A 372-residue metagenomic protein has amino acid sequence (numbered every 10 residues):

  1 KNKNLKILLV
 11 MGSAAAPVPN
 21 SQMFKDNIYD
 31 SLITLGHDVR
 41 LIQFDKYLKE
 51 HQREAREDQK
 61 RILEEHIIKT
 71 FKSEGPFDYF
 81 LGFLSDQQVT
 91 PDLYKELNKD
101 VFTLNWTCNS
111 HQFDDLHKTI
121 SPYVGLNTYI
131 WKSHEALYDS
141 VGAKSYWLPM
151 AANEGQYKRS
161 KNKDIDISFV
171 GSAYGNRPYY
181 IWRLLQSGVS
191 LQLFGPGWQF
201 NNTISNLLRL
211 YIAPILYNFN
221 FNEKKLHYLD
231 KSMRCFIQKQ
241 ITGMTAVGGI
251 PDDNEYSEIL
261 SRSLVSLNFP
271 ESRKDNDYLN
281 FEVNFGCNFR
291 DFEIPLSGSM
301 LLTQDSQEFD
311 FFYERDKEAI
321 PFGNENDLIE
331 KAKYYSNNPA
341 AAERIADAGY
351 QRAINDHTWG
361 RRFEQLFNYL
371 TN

Functional and structural regions predicted by a protein language model:
N2-E54, L84, V89-D92, T119-R315: Nucleotide-sugar donor-binding catalytic core of glycosyltransferases
Q52-S73: Glycine-rich, highly charged phosphate/nucleotide-binding loops
T70-Q87: Short N-terminal targeting/anchoring amphipathic segment
K95-S110, T128: Active-site proximal beta-strand in glycosyltransferases
D115-L116, E255, D327: Short acidic active-site motifs
N288, A319-E325, Y335-P339: Conserved acidic donor-binding segment of nucleotide-sugar-dependent glycosyltransferases
D310-K331: Change "using UDP/GDP/dTDP sugars" to "using nucleotide sugars
N337-N368: A charged, aromatic-enriched C-terminal amphipathic alpha-helix characteristic of glycosyltransferases across folds
